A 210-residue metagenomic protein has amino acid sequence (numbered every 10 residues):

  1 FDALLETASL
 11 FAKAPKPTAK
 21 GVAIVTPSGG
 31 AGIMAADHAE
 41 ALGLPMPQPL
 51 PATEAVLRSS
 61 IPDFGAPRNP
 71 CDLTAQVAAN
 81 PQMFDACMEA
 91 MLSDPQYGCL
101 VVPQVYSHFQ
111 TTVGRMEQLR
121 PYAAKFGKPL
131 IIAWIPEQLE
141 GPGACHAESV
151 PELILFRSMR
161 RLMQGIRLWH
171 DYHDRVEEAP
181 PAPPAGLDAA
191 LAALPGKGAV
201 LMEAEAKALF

Functional and structural regions predicted by a protein language model:
F1-G30, A36-M46, E117-L209: Peripheral docking tails and interdomain loops at the edges of cofactor- or intermediate-handling domains
T18-G98, V102-V105, G114: Short glycine-cluster motifs
R58, T111, P142: Short Asp/Glu-rich motifs
S107-Q110, E137-L139: Short, small-residue-enriched loops and turns at beta-alpha junctions that line or gate enzyme active sites
Q110-E117: Short glycine/threonine-rich loop-to-helix capping motif typified by GTGT followed within a few residues by an Asp-Pro
